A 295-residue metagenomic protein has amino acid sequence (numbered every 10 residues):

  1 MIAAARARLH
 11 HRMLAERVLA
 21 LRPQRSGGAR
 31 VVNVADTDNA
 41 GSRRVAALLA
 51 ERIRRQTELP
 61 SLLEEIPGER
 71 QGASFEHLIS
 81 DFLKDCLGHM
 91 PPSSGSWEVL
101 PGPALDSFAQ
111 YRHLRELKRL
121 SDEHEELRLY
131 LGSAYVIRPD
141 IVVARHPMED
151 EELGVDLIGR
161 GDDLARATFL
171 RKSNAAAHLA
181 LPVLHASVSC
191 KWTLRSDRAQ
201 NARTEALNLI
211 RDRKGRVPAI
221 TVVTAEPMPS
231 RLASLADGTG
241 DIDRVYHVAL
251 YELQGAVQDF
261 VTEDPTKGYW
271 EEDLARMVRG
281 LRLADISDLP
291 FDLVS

Functional and structural regions predicted by a protein language model:
M1-S74, L78-P92, W97, D212-S295: C-terminal tail/extension regions appended to the core domain(s) of diverse proteins
E58-D162: Acidic-basic catalytic patches of nuclease active cores, encompassing PD-(D/E)XK and other metal-cofactor nuclease
S133-A134, A176-L181, D212-K214: Short, conserved, surface-exposed binding loops centered on an aromatic residue
I141, L184-C190, A202: Conserved catalytic cores of phosphodiester-cleaving nucleases, focusing on short active-site segments
R145-A186: Active-site beta-strand-loop-beta-strand hairpin of nuclease catalytic cores that positions key catalytic residues
R145-P147, K191-L194, T224-P227: Short, flexible loop/turn elements at secondary-structure junctions
E151-V155, T193-E205, R216, S230-A233: Active-site-adjacent loop/helix micro-motif of nuclease/hydrolase catalytic cores
L207-I210: A short, acidic, amphipathic alpha-helical segment used as a generic capping/interface helix at domain edges
